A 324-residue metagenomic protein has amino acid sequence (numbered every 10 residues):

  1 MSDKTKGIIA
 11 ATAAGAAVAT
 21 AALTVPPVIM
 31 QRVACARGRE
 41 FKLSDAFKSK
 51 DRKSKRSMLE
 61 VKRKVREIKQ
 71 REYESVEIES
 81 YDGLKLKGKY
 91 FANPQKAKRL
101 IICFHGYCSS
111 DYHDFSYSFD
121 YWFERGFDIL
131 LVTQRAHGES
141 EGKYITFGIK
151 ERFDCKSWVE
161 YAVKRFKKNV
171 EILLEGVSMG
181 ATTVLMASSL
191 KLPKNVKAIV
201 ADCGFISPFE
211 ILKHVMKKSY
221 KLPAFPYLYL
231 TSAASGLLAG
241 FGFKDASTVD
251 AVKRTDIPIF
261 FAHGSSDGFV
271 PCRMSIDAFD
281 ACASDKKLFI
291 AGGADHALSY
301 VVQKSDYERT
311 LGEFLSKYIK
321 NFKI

Functional and structural regions predicted by a protein language model:
A13-E79: An N-terminal hydrophobic leader/cap segment in hydrolases
Y107-Y121, Q134: The serine-hydrolase catalytic nucleophile loop
Y121-E141: Conserved alpha/beta-hydrolase
I145-F166: Alpha/beta-hydrolase active-site loop
M186-G242, D250: Hydrolase active-site cap/lid region
T248, I257, P271-D280: Short alpha-helix in the alpha/beta-hydrolase fold that links the catalytic acid
R254-D256, F261-H263, D267: Short beta-strand/loop motif that positions the catalytic acidic residue of the alpha/beta-hydrolase fold
V301-I324: Catalytic active-site module of serine/aspartate enzymes centered on a nucleophile-bearing elbow/loop
